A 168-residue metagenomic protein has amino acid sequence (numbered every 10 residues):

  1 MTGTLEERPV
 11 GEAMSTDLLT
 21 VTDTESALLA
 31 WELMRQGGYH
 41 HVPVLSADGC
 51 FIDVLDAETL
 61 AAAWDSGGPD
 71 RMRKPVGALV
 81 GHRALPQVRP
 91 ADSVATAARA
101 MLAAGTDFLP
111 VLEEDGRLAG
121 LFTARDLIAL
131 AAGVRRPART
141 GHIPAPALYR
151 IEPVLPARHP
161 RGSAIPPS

Functional and structural regions predicted by a protein language model:
M1-D17, V54-T106, L118-A119, T123-S168: Tandem CBS (Bateman) regulatory domains
T20-G38, L45-D48, Q87-G105, V111-E113 (+1 more regions): The conserved cystathionine-beta-synthase
H40-V42, D53: Short beta-strand segments
P43-S46, E58: N-terminal short leaders/motifs
